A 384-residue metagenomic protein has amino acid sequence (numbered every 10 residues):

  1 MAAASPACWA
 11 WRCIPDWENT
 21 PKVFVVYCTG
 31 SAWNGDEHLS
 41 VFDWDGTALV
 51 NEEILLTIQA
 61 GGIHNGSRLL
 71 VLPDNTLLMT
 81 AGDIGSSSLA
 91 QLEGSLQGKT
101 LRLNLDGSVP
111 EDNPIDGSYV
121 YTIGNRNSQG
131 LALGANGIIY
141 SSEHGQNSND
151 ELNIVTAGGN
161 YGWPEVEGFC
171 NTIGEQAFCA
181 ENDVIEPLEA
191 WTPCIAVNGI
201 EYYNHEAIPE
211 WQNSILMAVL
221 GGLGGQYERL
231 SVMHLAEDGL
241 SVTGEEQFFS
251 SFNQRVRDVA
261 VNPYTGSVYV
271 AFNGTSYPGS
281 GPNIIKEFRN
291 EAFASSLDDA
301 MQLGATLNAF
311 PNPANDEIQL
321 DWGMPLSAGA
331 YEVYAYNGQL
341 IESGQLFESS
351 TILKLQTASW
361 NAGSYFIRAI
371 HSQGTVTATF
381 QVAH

Functional and structural regions predicted by a protein language model:
M1-A7, Q59-S67, Y121-G124, S251-V256: Short glycine-/Asp-/Thr-/Trp-enriched loop segments that recur within the blades of beta-propeller repeat domains
P6-C8, D16-E18, I84-E246, Q254 (+4 more regions): Beta-propeller domain segments
C8, G66, S128, V197 (+3 more regions): Core-facing hydrophobic residues within beta-strands of well-ordered domains
G35-V71: Asp-box/WD-like beta-propeller blade repeats and closely related beta-sheet repeat scaffolds
G46-L49, G107, E237-G239, A292-A294 (+2 more regions): Short coil turn/linker residues within repeat-based beta-strand modules
L72, N104, P263, A335 (+1 more regions): Short, acidic, Ser/Thr-enriched surface-loop or helix-capping motifs
D299-F310, A314-H384: C-terminal outer-membrane/trafficking sorting elements
